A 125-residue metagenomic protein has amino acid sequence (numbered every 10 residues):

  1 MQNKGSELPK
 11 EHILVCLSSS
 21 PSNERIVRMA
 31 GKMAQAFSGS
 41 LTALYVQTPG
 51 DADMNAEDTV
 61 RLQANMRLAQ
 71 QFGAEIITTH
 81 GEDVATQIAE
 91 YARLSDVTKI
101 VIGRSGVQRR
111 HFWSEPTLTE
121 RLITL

Functional and structural regions predicted by a protein language model:
M1-L125: Structured cytosolic domains appended to multi-pass membrane proteins
